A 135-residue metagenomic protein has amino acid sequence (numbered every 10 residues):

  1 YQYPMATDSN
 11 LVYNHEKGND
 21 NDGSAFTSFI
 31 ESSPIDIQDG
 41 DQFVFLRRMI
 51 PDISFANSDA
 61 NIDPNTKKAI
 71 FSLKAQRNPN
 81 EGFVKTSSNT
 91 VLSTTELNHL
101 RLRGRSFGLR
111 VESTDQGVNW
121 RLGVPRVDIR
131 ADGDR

Functional and structural regions predicted by a protein language model:
Y1-R135: Beta-sheet repeat architectures centered on beta-propellers
